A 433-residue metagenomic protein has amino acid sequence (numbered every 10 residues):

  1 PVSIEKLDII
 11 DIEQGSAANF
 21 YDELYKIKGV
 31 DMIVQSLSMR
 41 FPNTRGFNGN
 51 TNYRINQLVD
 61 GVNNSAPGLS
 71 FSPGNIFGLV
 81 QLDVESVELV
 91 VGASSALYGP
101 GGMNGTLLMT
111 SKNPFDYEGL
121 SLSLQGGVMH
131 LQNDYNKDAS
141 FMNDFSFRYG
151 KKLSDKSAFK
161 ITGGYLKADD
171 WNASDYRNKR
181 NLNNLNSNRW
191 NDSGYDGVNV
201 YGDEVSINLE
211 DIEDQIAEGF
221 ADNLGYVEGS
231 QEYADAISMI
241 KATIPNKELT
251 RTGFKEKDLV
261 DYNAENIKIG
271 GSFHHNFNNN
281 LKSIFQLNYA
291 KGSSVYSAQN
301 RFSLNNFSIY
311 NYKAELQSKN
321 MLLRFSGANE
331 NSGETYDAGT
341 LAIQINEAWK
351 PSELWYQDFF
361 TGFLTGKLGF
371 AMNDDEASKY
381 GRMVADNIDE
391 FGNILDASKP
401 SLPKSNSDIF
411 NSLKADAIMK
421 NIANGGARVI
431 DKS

Functional and structural regions predicted by a protein language model:
I4, Y21-A66, S86: Extracytoplasmic beta-strand/coil segments of soluble accessory domains associated with Gram-negative outer-membrane
V34-S36, G99, K137-F141, L259-E265 (+3 more regions): Short sequence motifs at beta-strands and strand-loop junctions characteristic of Gram-negative outer-membrane
R40, G105, N143-F147, E265-G271 (+3 more regions): Hydrophobic, lipid-facing positions within transmembrane beta-strands of outer-membrane proteins
Y53-I55, D116-L120, D155-F159, N279-S283 (+2 more regions): Outer-envelope beta-barrel architecture signal
N63-V91: Short acidic/polar hinge/loop motifs at secondary-structure boundaries that mediate gating or recognition
L82-E85, V91, A96-K179, E265-I267: Outer-membrane beta-barrel translocator/receptor signature
G126-H130, Y165-D169, Y289-S293, S318-N320 (+1 more regions): Transmembrane beta-strands of outer-membrane beta-barrel pores
D138-K291, Y312: Transmembrane beta-barrel wall of Gram-negative outer-membrane proteins
